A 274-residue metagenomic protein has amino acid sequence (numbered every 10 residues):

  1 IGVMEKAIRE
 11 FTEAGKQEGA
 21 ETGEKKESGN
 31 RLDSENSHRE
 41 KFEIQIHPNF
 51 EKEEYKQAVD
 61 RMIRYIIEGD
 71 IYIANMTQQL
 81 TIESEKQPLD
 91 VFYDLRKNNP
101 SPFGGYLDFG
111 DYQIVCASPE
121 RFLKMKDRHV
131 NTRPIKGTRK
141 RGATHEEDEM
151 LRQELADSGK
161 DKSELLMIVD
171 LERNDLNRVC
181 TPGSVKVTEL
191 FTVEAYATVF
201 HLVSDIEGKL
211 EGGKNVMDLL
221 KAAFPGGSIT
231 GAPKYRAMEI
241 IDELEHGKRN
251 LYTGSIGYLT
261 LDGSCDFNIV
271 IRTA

Functional and structural regions predicted by a protein language model:
I1-A274: Extended alpha-helical targeting/anchoring segments, especially N-terminal organellar/secretory targeting helices
